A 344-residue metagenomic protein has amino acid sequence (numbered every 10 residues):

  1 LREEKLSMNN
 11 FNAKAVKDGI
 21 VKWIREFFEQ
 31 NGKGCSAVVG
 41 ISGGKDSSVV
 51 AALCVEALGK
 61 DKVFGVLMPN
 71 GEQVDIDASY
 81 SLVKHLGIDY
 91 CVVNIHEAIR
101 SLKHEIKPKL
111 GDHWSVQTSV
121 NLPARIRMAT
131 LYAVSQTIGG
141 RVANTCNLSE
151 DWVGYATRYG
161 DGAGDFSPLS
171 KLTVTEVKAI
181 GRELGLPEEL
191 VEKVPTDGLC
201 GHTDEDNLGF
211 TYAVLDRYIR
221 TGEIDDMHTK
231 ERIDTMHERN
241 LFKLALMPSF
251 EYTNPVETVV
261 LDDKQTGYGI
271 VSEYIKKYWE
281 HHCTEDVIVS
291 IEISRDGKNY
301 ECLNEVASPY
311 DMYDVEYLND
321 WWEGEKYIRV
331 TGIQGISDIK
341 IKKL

Functional and structural regions predicted by a protein language model:
R2-V39, L53-E56, D61-F64, N70-E72 (+3 more regions): ATP/NTP-dependent adenylation/nucleotidyl-transfer catalytic domains that generate, transfer, or process NMP-activated
G44: Conserved G/P- and acidic residue-centered "switch" motifs that form tight phosphate/ATP-binding loops in soluble
S47-A51, I76-Y80: Short, surface-exposed alpha-helical segments at coil->helix boundaries
V259-D262, E301-D311: Solvent-exposed serine/threonine-rich low-complexity stretches and specific carbohydrate-binding patches
Y268-Y274, M312-W321: Exposed aromatic-hydrophobic patches
I270, I333-L344: Exposed low-complexity, polar/acidic, P/S/T/G-rich flexible segments that act as propeptides, protease-susceptible
I275-E280, D320-I333: Noncatalytic modules at the cell exterior or secretory-pathway interfaces, chiefly beta-strand-rich lectin/adhesion
E292-S294: Conserved Ser/Thr-centered positions that define the repeating blades of beta-propeller domains
